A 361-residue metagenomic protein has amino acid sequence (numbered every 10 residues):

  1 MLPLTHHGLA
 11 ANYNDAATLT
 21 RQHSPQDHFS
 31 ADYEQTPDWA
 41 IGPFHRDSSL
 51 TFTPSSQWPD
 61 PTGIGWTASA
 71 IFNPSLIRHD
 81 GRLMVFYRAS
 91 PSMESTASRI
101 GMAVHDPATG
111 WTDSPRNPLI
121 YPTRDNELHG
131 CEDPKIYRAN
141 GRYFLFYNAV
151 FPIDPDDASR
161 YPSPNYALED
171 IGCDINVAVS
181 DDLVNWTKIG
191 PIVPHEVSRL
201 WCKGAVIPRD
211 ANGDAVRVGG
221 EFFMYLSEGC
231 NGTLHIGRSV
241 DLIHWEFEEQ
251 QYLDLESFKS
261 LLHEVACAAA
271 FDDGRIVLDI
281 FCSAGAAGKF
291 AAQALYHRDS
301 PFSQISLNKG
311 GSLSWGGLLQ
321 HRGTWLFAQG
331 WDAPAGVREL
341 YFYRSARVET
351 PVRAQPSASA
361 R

Functional and structural regions predicted by a protein language model:
M1-H129, Y137-L261, A270-L313, H321-T324 (+1 more regions): Beta-rich carbohydrate-recognition and catalytic domains
